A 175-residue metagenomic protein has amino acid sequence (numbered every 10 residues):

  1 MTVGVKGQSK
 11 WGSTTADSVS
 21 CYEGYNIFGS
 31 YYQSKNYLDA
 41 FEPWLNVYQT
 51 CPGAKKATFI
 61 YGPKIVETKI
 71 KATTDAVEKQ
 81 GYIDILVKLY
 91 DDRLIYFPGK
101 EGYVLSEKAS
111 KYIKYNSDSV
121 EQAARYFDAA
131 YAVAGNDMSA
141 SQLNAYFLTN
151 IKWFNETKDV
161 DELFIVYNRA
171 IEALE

Functional and structural regions predicted by a protein language model:
T2-G4: N-terminal signal peptide c-region/cleavage motif recognized by signal peptidases
K6-E175: Preference for long, solvent-exposed alpha-helical segments and helix-linker "stalks"
